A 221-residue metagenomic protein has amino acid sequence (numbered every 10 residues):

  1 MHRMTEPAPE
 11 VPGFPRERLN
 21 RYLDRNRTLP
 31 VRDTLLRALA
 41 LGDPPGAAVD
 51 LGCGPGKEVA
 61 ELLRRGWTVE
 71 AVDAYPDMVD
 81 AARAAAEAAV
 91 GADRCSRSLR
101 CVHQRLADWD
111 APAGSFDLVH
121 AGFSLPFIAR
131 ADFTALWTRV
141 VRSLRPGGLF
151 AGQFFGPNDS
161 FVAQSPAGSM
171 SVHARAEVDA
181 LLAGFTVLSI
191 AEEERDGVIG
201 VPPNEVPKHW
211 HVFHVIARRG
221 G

Functional and structural regions predicted by a protein language model:
H2-G46, G54-D110, D132-A135, L149-G221: Class I (Rossmann-like) S-adenosyl-L-methionine-dependent methyltransferase catalytic domain, capturing the SAM-binding
L51: Conserved beta-strand/loop positions that form the S-adenosyl-L-methionine
W109-V119: A short acidic, Gly/Pro-enriched loop at the edge of an enzyme's catalytic core that lines a small-molecule cofactor
G114, P126, S171: Residues that recognize and position ribonucleotide moieties
L118-A131: A short SAM/SAH-binding and catalytic strip from SAM-dependent methyltransferases
T134-P146: A short glycine-rich, Lys/Arg-flanked "PGG" loop and its adjoining helix->strand segment in the class I
